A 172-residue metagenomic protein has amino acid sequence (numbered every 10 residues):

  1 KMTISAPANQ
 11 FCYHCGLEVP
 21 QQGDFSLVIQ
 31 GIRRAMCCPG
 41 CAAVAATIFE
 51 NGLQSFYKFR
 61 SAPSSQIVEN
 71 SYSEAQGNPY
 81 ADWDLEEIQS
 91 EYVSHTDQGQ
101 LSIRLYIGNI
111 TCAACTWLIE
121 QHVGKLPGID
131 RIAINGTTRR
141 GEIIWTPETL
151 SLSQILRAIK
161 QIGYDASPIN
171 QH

Functional and structural regions predicted by a protein language model:
K1-H172: Flexible metal-binding regulatory segments at protein termini and peripheral loops
